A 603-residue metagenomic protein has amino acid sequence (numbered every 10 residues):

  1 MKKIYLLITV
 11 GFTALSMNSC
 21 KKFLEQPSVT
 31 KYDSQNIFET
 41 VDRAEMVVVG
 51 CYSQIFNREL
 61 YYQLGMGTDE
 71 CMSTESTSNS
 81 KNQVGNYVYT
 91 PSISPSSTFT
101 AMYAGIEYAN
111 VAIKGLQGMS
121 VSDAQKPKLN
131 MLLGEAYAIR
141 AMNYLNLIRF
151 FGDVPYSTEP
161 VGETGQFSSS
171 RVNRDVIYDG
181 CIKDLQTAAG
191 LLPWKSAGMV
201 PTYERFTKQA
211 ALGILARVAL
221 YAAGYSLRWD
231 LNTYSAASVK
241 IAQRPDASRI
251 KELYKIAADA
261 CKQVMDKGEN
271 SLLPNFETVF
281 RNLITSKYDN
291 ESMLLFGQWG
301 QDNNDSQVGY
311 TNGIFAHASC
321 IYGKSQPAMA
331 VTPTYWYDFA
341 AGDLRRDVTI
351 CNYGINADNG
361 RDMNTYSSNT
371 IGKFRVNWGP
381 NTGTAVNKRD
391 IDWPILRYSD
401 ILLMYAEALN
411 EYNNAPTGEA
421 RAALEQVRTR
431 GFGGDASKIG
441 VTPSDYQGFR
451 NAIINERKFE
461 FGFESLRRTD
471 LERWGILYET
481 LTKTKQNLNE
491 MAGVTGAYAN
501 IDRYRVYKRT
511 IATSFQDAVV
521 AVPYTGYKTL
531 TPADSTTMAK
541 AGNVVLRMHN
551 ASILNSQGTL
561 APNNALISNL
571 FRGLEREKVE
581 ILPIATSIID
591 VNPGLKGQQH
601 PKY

Functional and structural regions predicted by a protein language model:
K3-Y5, T13-T40, C181, A216 (+3 more regions): Bacterial Sec-dependent N-terminal signal peptides
N36, V41-D42, V48, Y52 (+3 more regions): Elongated scaffold/linker segments in the mid-to-C-terminal portions of large proteins
E39-V49, S53-N57, N79-F151, G165-P201 (+6 more regions): Conserved, well-structured interaction surfaces
Y61-T74, P193-A210, G224-I314, G434-A452 (+3 more regions): Short, surface-exposed recognition loops and adjoining beta-strand edges that mediate ligand/DNA contacts, enriched
M72, P160-T164, K262, A422-G433: Short edge-strand/loop segments of extracellular domains
Y137, L212-V218: TPR/Sel1-like alpha-solenoid repeat signature
I148-F150, P155, S196, V218-D230 (+1 more regions): Short coil/turn linking the two alpha-helices of tandem helical-hairpin repeats
T158-V161, R171, S226-K255, W393-R397 (+1 more regions): Acidic, serine/threonine/proline-rich low-complexity intrinsically disordered regions
